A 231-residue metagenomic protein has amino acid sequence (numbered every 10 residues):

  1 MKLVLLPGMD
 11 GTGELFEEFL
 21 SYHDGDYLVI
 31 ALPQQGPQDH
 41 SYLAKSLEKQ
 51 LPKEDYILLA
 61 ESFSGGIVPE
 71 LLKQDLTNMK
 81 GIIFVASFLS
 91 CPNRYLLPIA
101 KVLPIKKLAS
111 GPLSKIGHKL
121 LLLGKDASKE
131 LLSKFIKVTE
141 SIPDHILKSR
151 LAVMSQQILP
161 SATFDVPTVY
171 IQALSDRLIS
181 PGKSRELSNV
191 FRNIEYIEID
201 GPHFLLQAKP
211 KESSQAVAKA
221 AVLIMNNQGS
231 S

Functional and structural regions predicted by a protein language model:
M1-P37: Conserved HGGG/HGGXW glycine-rich cap/lid loop of the alpha/beta-hydrolase fold
E18, V166, S180-N189: Short alpha-helix in the alpha/beta-hydrolase fold that links the catalytic acid
L59-V68: Gly/Ala-rich beta-loop-alpha elbow adjacent to hydrolase catalytic centers
K73, N78-S110, D165: Flexible "cap/lid" loop of the alpha/beta hydrolase fold
G111-A162: Conserved alpha/beta-hydrolase catalytic His-Asp/Glu region
F164, Y170-Q172, D176: Short beta-strand/loop motif that positions the catalytic acidic residue of the alpha/beta-hydrolase fold
S175-I179, H203-F204: Acidic catalytic loop of the alpha/beta-hydrolase fold
G201-Q215: Catalytic histidine-centered segment of alpha/beta-hydrolase-like enzymes
